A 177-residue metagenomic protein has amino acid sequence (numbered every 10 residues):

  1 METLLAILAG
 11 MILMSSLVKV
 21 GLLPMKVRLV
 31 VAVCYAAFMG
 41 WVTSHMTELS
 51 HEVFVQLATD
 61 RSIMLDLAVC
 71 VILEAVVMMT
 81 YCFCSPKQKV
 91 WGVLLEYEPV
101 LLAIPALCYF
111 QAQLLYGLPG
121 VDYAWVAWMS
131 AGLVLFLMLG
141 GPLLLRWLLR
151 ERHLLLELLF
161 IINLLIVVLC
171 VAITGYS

Functional and structural regions predicted by a protein language model:
T3-L22: N-terminal signal-anchor/start-transfer transmembrane helix
V18-V31, F83-L94, L145-L155: Membrane-interface helix-boundary motifs at transmembrane edges
R28-H51, P105: A generic, lipid-embedded transmembrane alpha helix
V42-T47, A106-L114, L165-S177: Hydrophobic alpha-helical transmembrane segments in multi-pass integral membrane proteins
M46-D60, L114-A124, T174-S177: Membrane-interface helix termini and inter-helical loops of multi-pass transporters
L49-C84: Alpha-helical transmembrane-segment detector that highlights a single hydrophobic TM helix and its immediate
V77-G140: Membrane-proximal helix-loop-helix units in multi-pass membrane proteins
A124-M129, G141-S177: C-terminal transmembrane helix-loop-helix hairpin of multi-pass membrane proteins
